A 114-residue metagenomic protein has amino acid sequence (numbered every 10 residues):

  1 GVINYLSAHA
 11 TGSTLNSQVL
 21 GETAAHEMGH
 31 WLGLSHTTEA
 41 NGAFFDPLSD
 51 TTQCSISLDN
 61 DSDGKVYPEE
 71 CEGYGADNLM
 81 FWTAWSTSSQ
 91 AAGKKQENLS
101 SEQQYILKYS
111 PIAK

Functional and structural regions predicted by a protein language model:
G1-E27, W31-K114: Extracellular (secreted or membrane-anchored) zinc-dependent metallopeptidases, primarily metzincins but also closely
